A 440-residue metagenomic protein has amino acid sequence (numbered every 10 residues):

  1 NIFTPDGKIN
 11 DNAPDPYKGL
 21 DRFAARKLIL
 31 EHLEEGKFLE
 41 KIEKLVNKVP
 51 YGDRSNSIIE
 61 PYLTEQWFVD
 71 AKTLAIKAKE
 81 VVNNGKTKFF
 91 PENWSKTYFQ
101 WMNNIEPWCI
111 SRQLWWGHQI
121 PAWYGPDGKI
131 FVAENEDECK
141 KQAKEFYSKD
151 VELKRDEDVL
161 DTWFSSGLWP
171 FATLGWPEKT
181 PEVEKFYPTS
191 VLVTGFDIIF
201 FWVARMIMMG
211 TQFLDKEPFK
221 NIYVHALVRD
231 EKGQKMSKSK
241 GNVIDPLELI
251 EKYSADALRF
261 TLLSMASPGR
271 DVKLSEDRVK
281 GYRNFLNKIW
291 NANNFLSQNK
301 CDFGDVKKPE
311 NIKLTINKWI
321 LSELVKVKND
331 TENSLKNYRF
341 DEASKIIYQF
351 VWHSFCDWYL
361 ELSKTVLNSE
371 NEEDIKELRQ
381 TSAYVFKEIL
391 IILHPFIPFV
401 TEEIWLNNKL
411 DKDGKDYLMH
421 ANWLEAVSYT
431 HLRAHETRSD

Functional and structural regions predicted by a protein language model:
N1-D127, Q234, K240-F285, W290 (+3 more regions): Residue patterns forming the tRNA-binding/recognition surfaces of aminoacyl-tRNA synthetases and related DALR
N1-G7, L114-G117, P121-R270: Alpha-helical recognition segments enriched in aromatics with Gly/Pro capping that present substrate-recognition
I2-I9, K216-H225, R229, D271-R278 (+1 more regions): Substrate-binding beta-hairpin/strand module that engages nucleic acids
E31-K41, F146-K154, P177-F186, M209-N221 (+7 more regions): Secondary-structure transition/capping motifs at alpha-helix termini and the adjoining loop/turn into the next element
W94, E152-W163, V183-F200, G241 (+7 more regions): Secondary-structure capping and boundary motifs in well-ordered enzyme cores
I105, W163-G167, I222, A257-M265 (+5 more regions): Short alpha-helical scaffolding segments that buttress acidic/His motifs in well-ordered protein cores
Y124, F131-E134, D230, L263 (+2 more regions): Acidic, turn-prone loop/beta-hairpin segments
H431, R438-D440: Single conserved hydrophobic/aromatic residue that forms the stacking wall/gate of nucleotide- or nucleobase-binding
